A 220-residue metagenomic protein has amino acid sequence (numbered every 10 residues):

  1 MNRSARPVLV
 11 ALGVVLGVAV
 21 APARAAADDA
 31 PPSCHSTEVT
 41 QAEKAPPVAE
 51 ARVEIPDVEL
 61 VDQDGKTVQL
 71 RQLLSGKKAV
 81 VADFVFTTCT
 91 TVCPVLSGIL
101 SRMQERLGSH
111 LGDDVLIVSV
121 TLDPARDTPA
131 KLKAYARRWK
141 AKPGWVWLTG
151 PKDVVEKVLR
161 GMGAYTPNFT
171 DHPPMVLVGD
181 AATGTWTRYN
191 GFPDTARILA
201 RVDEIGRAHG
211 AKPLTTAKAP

Functional and structural regions predicted by a protein language model:
M1-V61, I205-A211, A217-P220: N-terminal targeting signals for export/organelle localization
E50-I55, G76-A79, G112-I117, D127 (+1 more regions): Extracytoplasmic
L70-L100: Short active-site neighborhood of thiol/selenol oxidoreductases, capturing the structured segment around
K78-A79, L96-S119, R137: Conserved helix-turn-beta segment immediately C-terminal to the redox Cys motif in thioredoxin-like folds
E105-G112, R137-A141, R160-A164, D203 (+1 more regions): Sec-exported extracytoplasmic/periplasmic mature domains
D113-D127, P143-V155: Thiol-based oxidoreductase modules, predominantly thioredoxin-like and allied folds used for disulfide exchange
K133-P173: Short, internal strand/loop/helix patches that form the active-site neighborhood or redox-interaction surface
D171-P220: Thiol-/selenol-based redox modules, centered on thioredoxin-like and closely related oxidoreductase domains
